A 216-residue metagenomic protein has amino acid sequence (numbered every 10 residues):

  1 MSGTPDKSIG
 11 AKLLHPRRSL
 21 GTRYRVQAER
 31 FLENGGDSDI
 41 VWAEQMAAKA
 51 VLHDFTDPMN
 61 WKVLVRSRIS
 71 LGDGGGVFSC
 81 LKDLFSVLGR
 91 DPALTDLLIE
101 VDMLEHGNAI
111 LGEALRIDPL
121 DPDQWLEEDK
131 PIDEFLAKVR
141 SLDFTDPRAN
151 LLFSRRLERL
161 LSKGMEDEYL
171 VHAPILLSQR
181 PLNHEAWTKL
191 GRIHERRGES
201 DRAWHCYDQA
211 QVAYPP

Functional and structural regions predicted by a protein language model:
M1-S38, S79-V171, I175, D201-P216: Intrinsically disordered, low-complexity, charge-biased linker/tail regions
A48-K49: Cytosolic/nucleoplasmic/matrix-facing N-terminal domains/tails of membrane-anchored or organelle-targeted proteins
